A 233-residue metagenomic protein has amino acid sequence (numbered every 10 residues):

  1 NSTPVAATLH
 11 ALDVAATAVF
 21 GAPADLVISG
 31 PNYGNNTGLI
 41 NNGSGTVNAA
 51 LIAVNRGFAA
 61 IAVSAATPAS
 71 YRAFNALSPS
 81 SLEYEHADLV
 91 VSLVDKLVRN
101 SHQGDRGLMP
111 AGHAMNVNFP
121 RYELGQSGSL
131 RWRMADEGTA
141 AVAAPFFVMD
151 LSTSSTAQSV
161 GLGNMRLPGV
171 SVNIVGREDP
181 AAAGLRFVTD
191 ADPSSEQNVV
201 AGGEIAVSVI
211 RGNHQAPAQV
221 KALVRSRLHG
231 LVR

Functional and structural regions predicted by a protein language model:
N1-S2, A15, S64, N100-G104 (+1 more regions): Proteins with a high burden of low-complexity, intrinsically disordered sequence enriched in S/T/G/P/A and R, requiring
N1-S2, S29-Y33, V63-P68, N118-Y122 (+1 more regions): Active-site-proximal beta-strand/loop segments in catalytic clefts of secreted hydrolases
N1-V5, G21, P31, L39-T46 (+2 more regions): Solvent-exposed, acidic/flexible segments
V5, L9, D25, V47-A50 (+1 more regions): Extracytoplasmic/secreted envelope proteins and their assembly/folding machinery, especially bacterial periplasmic
A11-L12, A16-S70: Internal, conserved structured core segments that host functional sites
R72-A76: Short acidic, glycine/proline-rich loop/turn micro-motifs
L77-R233: Electrostatically charged, flexible surface regions
